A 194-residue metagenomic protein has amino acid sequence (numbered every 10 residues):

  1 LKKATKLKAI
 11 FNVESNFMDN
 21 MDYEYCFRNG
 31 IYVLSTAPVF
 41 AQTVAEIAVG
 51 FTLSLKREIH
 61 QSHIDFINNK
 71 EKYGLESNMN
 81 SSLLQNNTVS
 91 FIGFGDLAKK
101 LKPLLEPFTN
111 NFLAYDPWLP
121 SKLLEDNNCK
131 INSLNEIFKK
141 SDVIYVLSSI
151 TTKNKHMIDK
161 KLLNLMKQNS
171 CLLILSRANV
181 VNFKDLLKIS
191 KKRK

Functional and structural regions predicted by a protein language model:
L1-L34, D159: An N-terminal-biased, well-structured beta-alpha scaffold segment characteristic of Rossmann-like dinucleotide-binding
L7, Q85-T88, K160, N169: Phosphate-coordination loops involved in phosphoryl transfer and adenosine-cofactor binding
V13-E14, G30-Q42, N135, S176: Short beta->alpha connector loops at strand-helix junctions that form conserved, small/polar/Pro-enriched
N29, T36-T88, P103: Phosphate-binding beta-alpha-beta segment of Rossmann-like dinucleotide-binding domains, i.e., the NAD(P)
F94-G95: Glycine-rich Rossmann-fold phosphate-binding loop(s) that bind the pyrophosphate of adenine dinucleotide cofactors
A98-K99: N-terminal Rossmann-fold NAD(P) dinucleotide-binding loop
P107-E125: NAD(P)-binding Rossmann-fold cofactor-contacting core
L119-K194: Rossmann-like adenosine-cofactor binding region
